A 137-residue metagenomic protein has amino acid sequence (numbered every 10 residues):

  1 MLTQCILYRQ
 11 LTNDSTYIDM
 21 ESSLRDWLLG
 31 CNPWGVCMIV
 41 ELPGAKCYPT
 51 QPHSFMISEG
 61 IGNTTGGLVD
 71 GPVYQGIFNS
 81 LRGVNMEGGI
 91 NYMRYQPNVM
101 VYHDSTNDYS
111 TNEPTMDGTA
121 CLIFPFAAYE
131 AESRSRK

Functional and structural regions predicted by a protein language model:
M1-K137: Aromatic (Trp/Tyr) and acidic
